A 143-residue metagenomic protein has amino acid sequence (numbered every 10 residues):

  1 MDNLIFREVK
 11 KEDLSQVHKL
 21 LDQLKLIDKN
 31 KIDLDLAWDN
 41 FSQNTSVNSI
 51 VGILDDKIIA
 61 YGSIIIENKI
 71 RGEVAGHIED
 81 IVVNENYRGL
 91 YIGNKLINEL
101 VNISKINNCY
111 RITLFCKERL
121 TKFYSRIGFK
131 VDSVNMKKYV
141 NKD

Functional and structural regions predicted by a protein language model:
L4, K57-Y61, G76: Glycine-rich phosphate/pyrophosphate-binding loop shared by adenosine-nucleotide-utilizing enzymes
L4-V17: A short beta-loop-alpha structural element at the N-terminal edge of CoA-dependent acyl/N-acetyltransferase catalytic
K29-S49: Active-site rim helix/loop that mediates acceptor-substrate recognition in acyltransferases
V51, K57-I66, V82: Conserved beta-strand in the GNAT
E67-I78, R88: A conserved beta-turn-beta hairpin within the catalytic core of GNAT-like acetyltransferases that forms part
V83, G89-N102, R126: Conserved acetyl-CoA-binding loop-helix of GNAT-fold acetyltransferases
S104-C116: Conserved GNAT acetyl-CoA-binding A-motif
T113-F115, R119-T121, S125, K130-D143: Conserved catalytic-core motifs of GNAT/GCN5-like acyltransferases
